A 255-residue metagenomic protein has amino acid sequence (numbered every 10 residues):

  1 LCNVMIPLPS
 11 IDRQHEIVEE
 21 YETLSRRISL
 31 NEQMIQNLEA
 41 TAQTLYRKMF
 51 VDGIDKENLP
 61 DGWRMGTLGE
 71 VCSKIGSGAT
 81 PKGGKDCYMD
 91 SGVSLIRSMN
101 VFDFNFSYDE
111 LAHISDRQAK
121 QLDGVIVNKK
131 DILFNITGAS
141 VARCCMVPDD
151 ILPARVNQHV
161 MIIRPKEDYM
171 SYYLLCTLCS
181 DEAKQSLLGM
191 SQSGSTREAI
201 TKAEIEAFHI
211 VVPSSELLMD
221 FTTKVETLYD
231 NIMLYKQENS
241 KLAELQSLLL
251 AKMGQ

Functional and structural regions predicted by a protein language model:
L1, R97-S98, R117-E182, S191-T196 (+1 more regions): A short beta-sheet element
N3-A79, A207, V211-Q255: Non-catalytic DNA-recognition/assembly elements of restriction-modification systems
E22, C87-M89, V125-V127, T201-K202 (+2 more regions): Solvent-exposed alpha-helices and their adjacent loops that cap or buttress functional pockets in soluble metabolic
M34, V93-S94, I132: Structural motif
Q43, R47, E70-S73, R97 (+6 more regions): Generic alpha-helical structural context detector
D61, P81-D90, Y108-E110, G189-S191: Short coil/turn segments at secondary-structure boundaries
R64, S91-S94, E110, H159: A generic secondary-structure signal marking the coil-to-beta-strand transition
G69-K85, M99-D131: Sequence-specific dsDNA recognition surfaces
